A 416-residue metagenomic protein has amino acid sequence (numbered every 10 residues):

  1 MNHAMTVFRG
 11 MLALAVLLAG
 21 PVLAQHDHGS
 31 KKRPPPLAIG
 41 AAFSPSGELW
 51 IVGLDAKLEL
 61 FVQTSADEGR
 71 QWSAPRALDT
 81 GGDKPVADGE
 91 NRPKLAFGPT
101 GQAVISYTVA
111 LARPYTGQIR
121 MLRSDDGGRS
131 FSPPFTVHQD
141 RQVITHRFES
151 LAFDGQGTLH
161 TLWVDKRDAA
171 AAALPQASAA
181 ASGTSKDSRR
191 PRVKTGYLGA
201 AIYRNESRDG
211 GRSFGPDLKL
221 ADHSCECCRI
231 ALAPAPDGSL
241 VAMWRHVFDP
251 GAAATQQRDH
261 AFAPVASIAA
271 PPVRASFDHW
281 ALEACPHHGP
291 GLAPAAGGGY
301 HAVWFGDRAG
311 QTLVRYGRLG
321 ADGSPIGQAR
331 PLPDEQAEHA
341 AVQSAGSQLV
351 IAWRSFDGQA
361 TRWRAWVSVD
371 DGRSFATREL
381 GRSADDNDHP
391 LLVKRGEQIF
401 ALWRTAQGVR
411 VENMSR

Functional and structural regions predicted by a protein language model:
M1-T6: N-terminal secretory signal peptides that target proteins for export/translocation
R9-A19: Bacterial N-terminal signal peptides
Q25-R416: Extracellular, repeat-based ectodomains that mediate carbohydrate processing or recognition
